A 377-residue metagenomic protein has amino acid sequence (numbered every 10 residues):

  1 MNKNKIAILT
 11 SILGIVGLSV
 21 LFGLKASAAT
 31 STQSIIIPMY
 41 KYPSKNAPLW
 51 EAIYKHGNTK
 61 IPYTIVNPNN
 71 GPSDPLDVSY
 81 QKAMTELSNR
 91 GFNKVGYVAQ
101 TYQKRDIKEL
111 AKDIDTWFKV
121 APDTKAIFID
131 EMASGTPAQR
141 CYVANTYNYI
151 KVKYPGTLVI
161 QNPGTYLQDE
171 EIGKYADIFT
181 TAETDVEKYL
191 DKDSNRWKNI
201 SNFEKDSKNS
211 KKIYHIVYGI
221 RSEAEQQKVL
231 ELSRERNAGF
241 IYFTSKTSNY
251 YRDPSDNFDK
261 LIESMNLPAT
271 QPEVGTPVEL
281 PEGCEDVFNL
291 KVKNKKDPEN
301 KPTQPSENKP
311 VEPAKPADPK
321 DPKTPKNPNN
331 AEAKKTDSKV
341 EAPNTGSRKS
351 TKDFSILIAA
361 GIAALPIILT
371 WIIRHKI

Functional and structural regions predicted by a protein language model:
M1-S11, F354: Bacterial N-terminal signal peptides that target proteins for export
N2, F22, W371-I373: Short alpha-helical segments used as structural interaction elements across diverse proteins
N4, L24-A29: Long, non-globular segments of proteins
S11-L18, A363: Hydrophobic helical h-region of N-terminal Sec-dependent signal peptides in bacterial secretory/periplasmic proteins
V16-A26: C-terminal segment of classical bacterial N-terminal signal peptides
A26-A28, P272-G361: Intrinsically disordered, low-complexity repeat and linker tracts
A29-C284, F288: Glycan-processing catalytic domains of CAZymes
A363-I377: C-terminal membrane-anchoring or membrane-association module
